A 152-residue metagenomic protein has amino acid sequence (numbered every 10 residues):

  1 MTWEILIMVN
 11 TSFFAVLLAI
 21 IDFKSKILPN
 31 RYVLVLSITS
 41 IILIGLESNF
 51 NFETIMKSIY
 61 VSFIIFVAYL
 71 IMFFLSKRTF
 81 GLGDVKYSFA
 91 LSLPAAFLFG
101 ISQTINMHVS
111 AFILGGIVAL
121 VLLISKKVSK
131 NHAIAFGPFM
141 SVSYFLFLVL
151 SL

Functional and structural regions predicted by a protein language model:
M1-L152: A membrane-topology feature that recognizes alpha-helical transmembrane segments and their immediate juxtamembrane
